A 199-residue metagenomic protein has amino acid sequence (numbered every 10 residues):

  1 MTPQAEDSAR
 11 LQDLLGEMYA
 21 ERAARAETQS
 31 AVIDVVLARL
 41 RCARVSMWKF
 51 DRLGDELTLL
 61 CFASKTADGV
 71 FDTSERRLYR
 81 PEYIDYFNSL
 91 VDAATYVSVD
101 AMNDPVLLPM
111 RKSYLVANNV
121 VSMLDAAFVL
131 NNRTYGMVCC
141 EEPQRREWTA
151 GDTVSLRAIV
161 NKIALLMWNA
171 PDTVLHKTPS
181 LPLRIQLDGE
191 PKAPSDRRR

Functional and structural regions predicted by a protein language model:
M1-E27, A38, N169-R197: Signal-transmission linkers at sensory-effector interfaces
T2-P3, E141-I159, L166-A170, V174-L175: Regulatory loop-to-helix N-cap segments in sensory/regulatory domains that couple ligand/signal detection
E21-C61, G69-V70, A170, R199: Helix-loop-beta substructure at the N-terminus of cytosolic sensory domains that couple signal/ligand detection
R44, K112, D125, M137: Short hydrophobic/aromatic beta-strand element in the GNAT-like acyltransferase core that lines or flanks the acyl-donor
F62-S64, D100, C139: Short clusters of small/polar residues that mark proteolytic maturation junctions
D68-V106, M110-V116, V121-L124: Regulatory sensory and allosteric helical modules in signal-transduction proteins and certain transcription factors
A126-E142, L166: Sensory-domain boundary capping and coupling elements
